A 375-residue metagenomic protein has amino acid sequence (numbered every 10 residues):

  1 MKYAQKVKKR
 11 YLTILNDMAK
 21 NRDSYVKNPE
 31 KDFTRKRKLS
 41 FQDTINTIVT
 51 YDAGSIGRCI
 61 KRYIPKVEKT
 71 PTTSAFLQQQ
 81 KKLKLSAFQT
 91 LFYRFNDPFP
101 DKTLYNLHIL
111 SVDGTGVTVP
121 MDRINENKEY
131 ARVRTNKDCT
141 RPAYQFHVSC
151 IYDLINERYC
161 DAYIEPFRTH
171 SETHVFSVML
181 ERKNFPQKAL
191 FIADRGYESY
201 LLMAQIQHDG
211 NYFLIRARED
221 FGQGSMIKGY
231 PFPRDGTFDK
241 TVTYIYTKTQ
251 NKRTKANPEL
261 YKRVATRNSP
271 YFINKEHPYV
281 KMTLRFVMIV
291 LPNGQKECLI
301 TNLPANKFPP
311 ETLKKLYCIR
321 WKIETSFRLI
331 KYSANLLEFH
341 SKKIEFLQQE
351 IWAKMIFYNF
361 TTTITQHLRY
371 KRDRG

Functional and structural regions predicted by a protein language model:
M1-G54, R62, A75-L83, T90-L91 (+3 more regions): Single, function-defining residue in the core of a domain
G54-T70: DNA-recognition alpha helix
V67-V133: Active-site- or DNA-interface-adjacent structural scaffold in DNA-acting proteins
T135-K137: Long, charge-rich C-terminal accessory regions
